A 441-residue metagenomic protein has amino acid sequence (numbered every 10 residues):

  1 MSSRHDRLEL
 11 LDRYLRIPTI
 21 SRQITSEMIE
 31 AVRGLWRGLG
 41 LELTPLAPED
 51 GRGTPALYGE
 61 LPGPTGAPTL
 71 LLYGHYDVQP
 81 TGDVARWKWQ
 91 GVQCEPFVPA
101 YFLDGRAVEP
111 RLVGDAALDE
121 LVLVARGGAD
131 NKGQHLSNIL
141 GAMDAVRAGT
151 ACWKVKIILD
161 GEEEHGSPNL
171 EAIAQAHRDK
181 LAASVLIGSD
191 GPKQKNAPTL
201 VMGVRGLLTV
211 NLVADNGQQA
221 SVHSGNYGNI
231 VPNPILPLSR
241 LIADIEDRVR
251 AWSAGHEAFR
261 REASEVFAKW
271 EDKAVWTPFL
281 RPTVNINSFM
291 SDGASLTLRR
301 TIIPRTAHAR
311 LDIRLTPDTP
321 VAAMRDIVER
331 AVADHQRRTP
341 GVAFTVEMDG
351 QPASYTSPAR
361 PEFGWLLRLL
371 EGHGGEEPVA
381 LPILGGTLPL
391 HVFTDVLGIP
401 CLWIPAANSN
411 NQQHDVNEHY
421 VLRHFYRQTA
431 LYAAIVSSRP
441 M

Functional and structural regions predicted by a protein language model:
S2-G128, H135, T150-W153, L311: Acidic/His- and Gly-rich active-site-bordering loop/insert found across diverse amide/peptide-bond hydrolases
S21, Q218-A220, Y227-G228, I313-V321 (+1 more regions): A generic structural motif
T65-A67, K195, D247-L298, I302-T306 (+4 more regions): An extended, acidic, His-containing surface patch that forms the Zn2+-binding/catalytic region of metallohydrolases
P110-L112, P198-M202, S295-T301: Short beta-strand/turn micro-motifs at beta-sheet edges
A116-G203: Acidic/histidine-rich catalytic neighborhood of metal-dependent amide-processing enzymes
C152, A182, G203-T209, F279-R281 (+1 more regions): Short, solvent-exposed loop/turn segments at the edges of secondary structure
V201-N216, I404: Flexible glycine/proline-rich, aromatic-decorated loop/lid segments
N226-E246: A short core secondary-structure module
